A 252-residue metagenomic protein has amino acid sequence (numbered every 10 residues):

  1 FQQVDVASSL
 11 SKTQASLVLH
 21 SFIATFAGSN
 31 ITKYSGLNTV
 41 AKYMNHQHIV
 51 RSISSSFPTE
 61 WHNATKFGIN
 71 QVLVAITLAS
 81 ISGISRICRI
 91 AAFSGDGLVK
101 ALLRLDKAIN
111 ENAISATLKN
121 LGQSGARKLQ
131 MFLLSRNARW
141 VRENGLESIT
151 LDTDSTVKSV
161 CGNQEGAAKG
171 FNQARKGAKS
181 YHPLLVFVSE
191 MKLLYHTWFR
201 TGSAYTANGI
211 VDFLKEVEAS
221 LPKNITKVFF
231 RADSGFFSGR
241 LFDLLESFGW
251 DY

Functional and structural regions predicted by a protein language model:
F1-T226, L245-F248: Dynamic "connector" segments at or just before major functional cores
D154, K227-F237: Acidic/histidine-rich, metal-coordinating catalytic segments
F236, R240-W250: Gly/Pro-rich turn-and-neighbor structural signature
